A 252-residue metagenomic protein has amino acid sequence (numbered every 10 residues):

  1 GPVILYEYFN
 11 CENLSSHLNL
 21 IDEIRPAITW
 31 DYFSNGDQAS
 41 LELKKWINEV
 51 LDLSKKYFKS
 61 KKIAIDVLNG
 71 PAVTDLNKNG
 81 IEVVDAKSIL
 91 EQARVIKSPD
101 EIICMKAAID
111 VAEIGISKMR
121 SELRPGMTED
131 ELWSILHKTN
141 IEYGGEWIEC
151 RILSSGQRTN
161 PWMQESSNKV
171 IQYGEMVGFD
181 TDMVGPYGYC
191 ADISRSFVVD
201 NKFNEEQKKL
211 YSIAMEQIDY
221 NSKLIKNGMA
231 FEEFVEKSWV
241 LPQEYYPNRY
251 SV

Functional and structural regions predicted by a protein language model:
G1-V252: Active-site neighborhoods and metal-handling regions in enzymes and metal-associated proteins
